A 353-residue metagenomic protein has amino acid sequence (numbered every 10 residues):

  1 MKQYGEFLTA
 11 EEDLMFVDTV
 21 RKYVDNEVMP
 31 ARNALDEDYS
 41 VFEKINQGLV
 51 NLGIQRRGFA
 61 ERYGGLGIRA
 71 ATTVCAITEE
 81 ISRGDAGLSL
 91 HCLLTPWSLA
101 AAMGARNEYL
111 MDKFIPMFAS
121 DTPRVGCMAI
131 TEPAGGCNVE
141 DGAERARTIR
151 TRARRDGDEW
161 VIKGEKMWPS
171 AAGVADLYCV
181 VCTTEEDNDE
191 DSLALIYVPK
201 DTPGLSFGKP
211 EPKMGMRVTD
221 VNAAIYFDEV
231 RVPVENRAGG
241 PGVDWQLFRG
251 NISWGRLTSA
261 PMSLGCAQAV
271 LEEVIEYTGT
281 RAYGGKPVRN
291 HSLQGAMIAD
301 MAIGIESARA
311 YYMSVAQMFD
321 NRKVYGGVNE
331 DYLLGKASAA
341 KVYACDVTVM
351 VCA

Functional and structural regions predicted by a protein language model:
M1-R83, R155-E159, Y226, N251-A353: Alpha-helical interface subdomain recognition
N51-V125, A171-L177, L264: Internal helix-loop-helix
T122-G136: A short, Trp-centered hydrophobic/proline-enriched beta-strand micro-motif
E140-E144, W168-A171, D187, K213-V221: Short Gly/Pro-enriched turn/cap motifs at secondary-structure boundaries
G142-K163: Cytochrome P450 C-terminal beta-domain/meander region
E165-F207: A short core secondary-structure module
P203-R231: Flexible, small-/acidic-enriched active-site or ligand-binding loops
E229-Q246: Long, acidic (Asp/Glu-rich), low-complexity accessory segments flanking structured domains
